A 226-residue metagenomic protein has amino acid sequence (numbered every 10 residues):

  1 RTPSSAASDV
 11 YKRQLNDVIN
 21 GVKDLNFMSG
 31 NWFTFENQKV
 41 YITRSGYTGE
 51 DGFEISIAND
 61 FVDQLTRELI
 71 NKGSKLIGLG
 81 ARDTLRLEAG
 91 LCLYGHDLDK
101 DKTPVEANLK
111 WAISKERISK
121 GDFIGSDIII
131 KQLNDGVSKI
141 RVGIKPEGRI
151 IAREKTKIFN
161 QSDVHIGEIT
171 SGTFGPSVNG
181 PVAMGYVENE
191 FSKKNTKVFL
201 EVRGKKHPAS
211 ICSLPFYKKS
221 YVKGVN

Functional and structural regions predicted by a protein language model:
R1-A7, Y11: Single conserved hydrophobic/aromatic residue that forms the stacking wall/gate of nucleotide- or nucleobase-binding
D9-K12, I57-V62, Y186-S192: Helix N-cap motif at beta-to-alpha junctions
D9-Q38: Internal amphipathic helical hairpin motif
V22, L69-G78, H165, E201-P208: A common structural junction motif
M28-D60: The conserved catalytic core of RNA pseudouridine synthases
I57-R82: Internal alpha/beta scaffold segment
K102-N226: Glycine-rich, small/acidic residue-mixed loop/short-helix segments
